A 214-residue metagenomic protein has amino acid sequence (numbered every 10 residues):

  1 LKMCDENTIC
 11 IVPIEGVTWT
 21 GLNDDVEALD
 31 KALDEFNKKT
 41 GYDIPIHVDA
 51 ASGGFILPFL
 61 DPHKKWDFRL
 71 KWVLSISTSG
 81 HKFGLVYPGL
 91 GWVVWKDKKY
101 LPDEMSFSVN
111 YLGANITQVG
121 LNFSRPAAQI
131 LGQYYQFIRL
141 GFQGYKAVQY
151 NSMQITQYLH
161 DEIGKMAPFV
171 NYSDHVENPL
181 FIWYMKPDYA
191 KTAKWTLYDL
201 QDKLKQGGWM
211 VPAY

Functional and structural regions predicted by a protein language model:
L1-P45: Active-site phosphate-binding strand-loop segment of PLP-dependent enzymes
I14-V17, F59-P62, W66-E177, Y184-Y189: Active-site C-terminal subdomain of aminotransferase-like
N23-T40, G53-S75: Active-site pre-lysine segment of PLP-dependent enzymes
D24-E27, A147, W195: Generic recognition of short, well-ordered alpha-helical segments
A32-E35, Y158, E162-M166, D199-W209: Generic non-transmembrane alpha-helical segments
D49: Glycine-centered flexible beta-alpha turn that most often forms the glycine-rich phosphate-binding loop
Y145-Q149, M153, L197-Y198, K203-G207: Transmembrane helix-loop boundary segments of multi-pass membrane transporters
P179-A193, Q201, K205-Y214: Conserved PLP-binding active-site segment of the aspartate aminotransferase-like
